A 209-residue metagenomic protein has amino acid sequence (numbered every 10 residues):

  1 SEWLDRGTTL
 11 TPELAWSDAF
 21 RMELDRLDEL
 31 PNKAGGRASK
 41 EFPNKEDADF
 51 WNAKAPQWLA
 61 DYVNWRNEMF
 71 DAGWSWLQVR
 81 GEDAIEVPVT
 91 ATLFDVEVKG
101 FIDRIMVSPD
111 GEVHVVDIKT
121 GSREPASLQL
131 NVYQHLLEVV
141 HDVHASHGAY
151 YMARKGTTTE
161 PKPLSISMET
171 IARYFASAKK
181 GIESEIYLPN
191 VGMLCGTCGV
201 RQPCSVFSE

Functional and structural regions predicted by a protein language model:
S1, R104, Y133, G148 (+1 more regions): A residue-level signal for conserved active-site and pocket-lining positions in enzyme catalytic cores
S1-I85: A non-catalytic, helix-rich entry segment at domain boundaries
E2-R6, H135-V140: Active-site catalytic microenvironments for nucleophilic, acid-base chemistry
A38-S39, G111-V115, F175-I182: Short amphipathic alpha-helical segments and their helix-coil junctions
E46, I102, G196: Residue-level detector of short, conserved catalytic/binding motifs and their immediate flanks
W58, Q129-Y133, Y174-S177: Alpha-helical scaffold elements adjacent to nucleotide-binding pockets in ATP/GTP-utilizing enzyme cores
V79, A84-H135: Non-catalytic protein-protein interaction segments used by genome-maintenance enzymes to assemble and couple activities
F94, S122-P125, L137-E209: Metal-dependent nuclease catalytic regions and adjoining charged, substrate-binding loops involved in nucleic-acid end
